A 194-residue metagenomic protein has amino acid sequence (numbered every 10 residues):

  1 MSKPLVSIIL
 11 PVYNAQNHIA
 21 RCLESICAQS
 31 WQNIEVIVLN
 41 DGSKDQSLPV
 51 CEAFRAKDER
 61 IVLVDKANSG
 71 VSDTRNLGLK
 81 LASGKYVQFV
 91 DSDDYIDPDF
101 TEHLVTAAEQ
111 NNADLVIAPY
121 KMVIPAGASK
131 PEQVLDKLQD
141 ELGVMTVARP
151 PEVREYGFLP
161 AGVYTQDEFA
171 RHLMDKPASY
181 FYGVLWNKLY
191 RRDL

Functional and structural regions predicted by a protein language model:
M1-L194: Nucleotide-sugar donor-binding/catalytic module of glycosyltransferases that assemble extracellular/cell-envelope
